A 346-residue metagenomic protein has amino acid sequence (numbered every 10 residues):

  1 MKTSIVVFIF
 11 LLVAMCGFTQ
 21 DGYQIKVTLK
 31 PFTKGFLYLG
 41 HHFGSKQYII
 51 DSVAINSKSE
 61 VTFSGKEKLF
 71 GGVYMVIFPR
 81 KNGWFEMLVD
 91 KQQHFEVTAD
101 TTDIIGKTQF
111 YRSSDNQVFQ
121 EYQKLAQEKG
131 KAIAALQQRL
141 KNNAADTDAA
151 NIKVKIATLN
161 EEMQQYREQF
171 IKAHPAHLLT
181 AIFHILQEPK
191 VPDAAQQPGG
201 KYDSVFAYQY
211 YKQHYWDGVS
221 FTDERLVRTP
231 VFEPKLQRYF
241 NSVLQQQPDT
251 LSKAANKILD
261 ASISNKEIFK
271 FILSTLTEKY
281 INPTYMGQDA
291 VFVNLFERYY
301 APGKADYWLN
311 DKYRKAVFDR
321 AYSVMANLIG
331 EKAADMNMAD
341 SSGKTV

Functional and structural regions predicted by a protein language model:
M1-T28: Bacterial Sec-dependent N-terminal signal peptides
F18-P175, I182-L186, K190-G218, T222: A non-transmembrane, solvent-exposed segment enriched in polar/low-complexity residues
H177-I185, F269-T275: Amphipathic alpha-helical repeat scaffolds of TPR domains
A181-H184, Q288, A333: Short coil/turn segments at secondary-structure boundaries
Q197-D203, Y208-Y211, A254-A255, D289-N294 (+1 more regions): Alpha-helical repeat scaffolds
S204-E267, L273: Structured, charged N-terminal subsegments at the starts of enzyme catalytic cores and at intra-chain domain/subunit
Q246-W308: A cross-family structural signal marking well-folded subdomains
D311-V346: N-terminal "domain-start" segment that seeds a small globular fold
